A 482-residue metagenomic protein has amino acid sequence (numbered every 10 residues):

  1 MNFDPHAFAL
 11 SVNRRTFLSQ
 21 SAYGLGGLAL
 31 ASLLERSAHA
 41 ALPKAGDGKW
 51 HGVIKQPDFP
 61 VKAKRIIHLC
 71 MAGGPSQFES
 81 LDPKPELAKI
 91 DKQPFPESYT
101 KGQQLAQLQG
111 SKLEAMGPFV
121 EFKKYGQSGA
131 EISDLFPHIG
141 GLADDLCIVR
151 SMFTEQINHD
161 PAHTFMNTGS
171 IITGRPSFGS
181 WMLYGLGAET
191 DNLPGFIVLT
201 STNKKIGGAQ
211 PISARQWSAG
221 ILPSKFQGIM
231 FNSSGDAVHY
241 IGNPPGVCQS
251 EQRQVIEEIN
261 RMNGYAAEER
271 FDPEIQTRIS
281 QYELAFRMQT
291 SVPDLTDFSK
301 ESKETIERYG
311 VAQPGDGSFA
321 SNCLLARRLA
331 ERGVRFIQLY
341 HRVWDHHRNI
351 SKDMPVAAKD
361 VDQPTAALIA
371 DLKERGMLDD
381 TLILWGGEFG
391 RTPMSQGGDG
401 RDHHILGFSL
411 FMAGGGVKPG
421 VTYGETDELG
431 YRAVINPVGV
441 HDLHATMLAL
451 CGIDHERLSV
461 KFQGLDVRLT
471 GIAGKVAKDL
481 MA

Functional and structural regions predicted by a protein language model:
M1-A482: Ligand-binding pockets and gating/stacking loops
